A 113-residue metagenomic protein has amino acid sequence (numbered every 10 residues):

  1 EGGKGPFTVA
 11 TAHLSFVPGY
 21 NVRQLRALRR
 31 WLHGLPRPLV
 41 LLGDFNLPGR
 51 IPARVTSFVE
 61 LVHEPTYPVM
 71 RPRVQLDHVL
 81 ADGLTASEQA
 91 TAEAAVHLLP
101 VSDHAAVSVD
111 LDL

Functional and structural regions predicted by a protein language model:
E1-L113: Active-site regions of metal-assisted phosphoester/phosphodiester hydrolases, unifying DNase/endonuclease modules
